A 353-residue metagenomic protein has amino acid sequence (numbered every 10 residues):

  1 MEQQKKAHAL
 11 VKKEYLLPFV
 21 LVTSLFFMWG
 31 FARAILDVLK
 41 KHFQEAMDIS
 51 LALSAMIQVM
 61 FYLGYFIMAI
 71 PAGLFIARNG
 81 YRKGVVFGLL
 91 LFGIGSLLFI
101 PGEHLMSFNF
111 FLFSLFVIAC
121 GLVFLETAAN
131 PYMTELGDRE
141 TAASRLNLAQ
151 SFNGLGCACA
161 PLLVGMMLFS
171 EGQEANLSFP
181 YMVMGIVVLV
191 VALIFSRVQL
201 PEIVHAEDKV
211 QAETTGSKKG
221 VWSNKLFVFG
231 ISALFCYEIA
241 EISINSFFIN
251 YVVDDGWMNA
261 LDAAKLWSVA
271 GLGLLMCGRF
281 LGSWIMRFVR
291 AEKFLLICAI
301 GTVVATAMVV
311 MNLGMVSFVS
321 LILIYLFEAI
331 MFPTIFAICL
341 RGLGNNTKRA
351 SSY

Functional and structural regions predicted by a protein language model:
L17-E45, N130, A160, I244-I249: Extracytoplasmic
L36-D37, G220-V269: Extracytoplasmic gate region of multi-pass secondary transporters
M56-L74, V269-L281: Central cavity-lining transmembrane alpha-helices of secondary-active solute carriers, predominantly the Major
L90-L105, I300-L313: C-terminal ends and interior cores of transmembrane alpha-helices in multi-pass membrane transporters/permeases
L105, R139-E140, R145-Q199: Helix-loop-helix hairpin linking two adjacent transmembrane segments in secondary transporters
S107-L125, V316-M331: Hydrophobic core of transmembrane alpha-helices in multi-pass small-molecule transporters, especially MFS/SLC-type
F124-D138, A329-T347: Intracellular juxtamembrane helix-capping segments at the cytosolic ends of symmetry-related transmembrane helices
